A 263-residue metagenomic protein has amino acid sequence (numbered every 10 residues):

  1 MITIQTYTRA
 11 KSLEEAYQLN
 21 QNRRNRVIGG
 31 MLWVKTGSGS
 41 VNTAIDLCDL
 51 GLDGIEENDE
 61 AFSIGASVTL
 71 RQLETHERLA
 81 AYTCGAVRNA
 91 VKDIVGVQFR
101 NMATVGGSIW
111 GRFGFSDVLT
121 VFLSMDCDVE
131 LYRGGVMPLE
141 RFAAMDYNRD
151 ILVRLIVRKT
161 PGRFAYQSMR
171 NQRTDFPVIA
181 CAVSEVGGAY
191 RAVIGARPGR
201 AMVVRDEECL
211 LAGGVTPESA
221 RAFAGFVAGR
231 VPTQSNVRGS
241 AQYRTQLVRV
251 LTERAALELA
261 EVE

Functional and structural regions predicted by a protein language model:
M1-E263: C-terminal structural segment of proteins
